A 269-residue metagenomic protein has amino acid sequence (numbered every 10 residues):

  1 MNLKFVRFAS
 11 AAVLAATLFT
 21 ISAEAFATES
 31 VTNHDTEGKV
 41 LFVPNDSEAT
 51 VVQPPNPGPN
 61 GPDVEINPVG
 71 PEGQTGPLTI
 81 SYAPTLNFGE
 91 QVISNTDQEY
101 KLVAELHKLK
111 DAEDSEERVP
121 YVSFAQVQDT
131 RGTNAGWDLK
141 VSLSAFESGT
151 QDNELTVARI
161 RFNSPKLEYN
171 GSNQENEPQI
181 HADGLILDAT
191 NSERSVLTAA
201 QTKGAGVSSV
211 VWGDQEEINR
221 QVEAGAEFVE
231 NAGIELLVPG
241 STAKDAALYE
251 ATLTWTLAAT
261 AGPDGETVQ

Functional and structural regions predicted by a protein language model:
K4-F8, E24-Q269: Signature of Gram-negative chaperone-usher
A11-I21: Bacterial N-terminal signal peptides
